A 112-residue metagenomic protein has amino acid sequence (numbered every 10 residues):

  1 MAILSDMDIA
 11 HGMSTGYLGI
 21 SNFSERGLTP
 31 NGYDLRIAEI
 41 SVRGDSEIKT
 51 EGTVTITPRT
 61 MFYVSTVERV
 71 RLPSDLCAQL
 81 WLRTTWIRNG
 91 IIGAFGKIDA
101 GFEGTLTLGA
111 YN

Functional and structural regions predicted by a protein language model:
M1-N112: DUTPase catalytic domain/fold
